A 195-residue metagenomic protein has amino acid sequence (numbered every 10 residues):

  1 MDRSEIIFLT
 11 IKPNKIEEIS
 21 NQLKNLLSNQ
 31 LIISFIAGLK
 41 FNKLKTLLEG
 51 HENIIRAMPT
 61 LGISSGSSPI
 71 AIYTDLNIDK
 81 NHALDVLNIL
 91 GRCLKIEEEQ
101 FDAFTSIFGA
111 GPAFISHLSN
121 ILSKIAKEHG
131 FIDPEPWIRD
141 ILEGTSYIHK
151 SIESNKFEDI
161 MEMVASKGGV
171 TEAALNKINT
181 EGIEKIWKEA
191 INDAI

Functional and structural regions predicted by a protein language model:
M1-I72: Rossmann-like NAD(P)(H) cofactor-binding subdomain of soluble oxidoreductases
D2, T10, N14, E49-E52 (+5 more regions): Residues at secondary-structure transition points
D2-R3, E17-N25, N42, T46 (+4 more regions): Replace "anionic and nucleotidyl ligands
K12, A37, G109-P112, K167: Glycine-rich beta-strand-to-loop/alpha-helix junction loops that act as flexible
L26, L47-L48, G62-S65, D85 (+3 more regions): Solvent-exposed alpha-helices and their adjacent loops that cap or buttress functional pockets in soluble metabolic
K43-N53, P69-F104, F114-E153, D193: Internal alpha-helical scaffold of NAD(P)-dependent oxidoreductase catalytic cores
T105-A113, M161: A short glycine-threonine-serine/GTX helix/turn-capping micro-motif
R139-I195: NAD(P)-dependent Rossmann-like dehydrogenase/reductase catalytic/cofactor-binding core
